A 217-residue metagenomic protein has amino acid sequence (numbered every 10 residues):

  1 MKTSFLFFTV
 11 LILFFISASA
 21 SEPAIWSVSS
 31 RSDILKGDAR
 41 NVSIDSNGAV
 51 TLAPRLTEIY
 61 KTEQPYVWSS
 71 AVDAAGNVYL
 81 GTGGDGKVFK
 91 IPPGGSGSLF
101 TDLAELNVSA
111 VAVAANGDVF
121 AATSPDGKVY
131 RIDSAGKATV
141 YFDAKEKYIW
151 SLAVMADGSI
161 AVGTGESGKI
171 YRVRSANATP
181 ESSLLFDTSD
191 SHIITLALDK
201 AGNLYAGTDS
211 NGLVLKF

Functional and structural regions predicted by a protein language model:
P23-R55, Y130, Y171: Blade/loop signatures of beta-propeller domains
I59-E63, F100-A104, Y141-K145, L185-S189: Surface loop/turn motifs at the tips and blade-to-blade linkers of beta-strand repeat domains
W68-S69, S109-A110, S151, T195: Conserved beta-strand position repeated once per blade in WD40 beta-propeller domains
V72-A75, V113-N116, V154-D157, L198-A201: Residue-level detector of Asp-centered blade-edge/turn motifs that repeat once per structural unit in beta-propeller
N77-L80, D118-A121, S159-V162, N203-A206: Conserved beta-propeller blade signature
G83, S124, G165-S167, D209: Short loop/turn segments immediately following the C-termini of beta-strands
K87-K90, G127-R131, K169-R172, L213-K216: A short loop-to-beta-strand structural motif that recurs across blades of beta-propeller domains
I91-S96, I132-K137, V173-T179, F217: Short loop/turn segments that connect beta-strands within beta-propeller blades
